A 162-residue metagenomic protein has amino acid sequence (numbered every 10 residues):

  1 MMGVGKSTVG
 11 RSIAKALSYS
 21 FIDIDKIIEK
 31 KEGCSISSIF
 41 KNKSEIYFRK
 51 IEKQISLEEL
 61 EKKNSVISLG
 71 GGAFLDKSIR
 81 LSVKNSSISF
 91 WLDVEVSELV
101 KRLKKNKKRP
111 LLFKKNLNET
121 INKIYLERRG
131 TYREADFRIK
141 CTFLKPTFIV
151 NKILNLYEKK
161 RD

Functional and structural regions predicted by a protein language model:
M1-V4: P-loop (Walker A) phosphate-binding loop of NTP-binding proteins
S7: Walker A/P-loop
R11, S78-L81, L103-K105, N151-K152: Short amphipathic alpha-helical segments
S12, A16, K62, L126-D162: NTP-dependent small-molecule kinase module
S20, I24-K84, R109-P110, N118 (+2 more regions): ATP-dependent small-molecule kinase phosphotransfer cores that center on conserved nucleotide phosphate-binding segments
G71-A73, E95-S97, L144: Short glycine-rich anion-binding loops that position phosphate/pyrophosphate groups of nucleotides and phosphorylated
V83-N106, I139: Conserved phosphate-donor/acceptor-positioning beta-strand/loop module used by diverse small-molecule
V96-V100, K104, N118-N122, V150: An amphipathic alpha-helix signature
